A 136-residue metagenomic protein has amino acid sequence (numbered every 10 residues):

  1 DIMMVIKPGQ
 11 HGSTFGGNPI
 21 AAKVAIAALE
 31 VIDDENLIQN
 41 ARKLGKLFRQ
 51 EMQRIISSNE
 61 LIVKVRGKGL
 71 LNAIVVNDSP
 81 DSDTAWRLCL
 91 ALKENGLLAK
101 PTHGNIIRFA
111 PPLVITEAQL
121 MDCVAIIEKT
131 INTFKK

Functional and structural regions predicted by a protein language model:
D1-K136: Conserved N-terminal phosphate-binding loop of PLP-dependent enzymes in the Aspartate aminotransferase
